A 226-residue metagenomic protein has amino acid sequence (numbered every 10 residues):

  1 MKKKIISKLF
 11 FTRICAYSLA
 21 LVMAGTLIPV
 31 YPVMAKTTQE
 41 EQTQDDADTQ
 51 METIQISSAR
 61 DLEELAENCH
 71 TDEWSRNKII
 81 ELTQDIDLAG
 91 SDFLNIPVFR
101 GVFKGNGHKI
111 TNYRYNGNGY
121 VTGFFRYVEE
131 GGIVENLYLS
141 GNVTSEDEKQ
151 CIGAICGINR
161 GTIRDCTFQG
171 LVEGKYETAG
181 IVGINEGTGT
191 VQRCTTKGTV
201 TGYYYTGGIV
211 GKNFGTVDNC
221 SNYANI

Functional and structural regions predicted by a protein language model:
M1-F10: N-terminal secretory signal peptides that target proteins for export/translocation
F10, I14-L19: Sec-dependent signal peptide hydrophobic core
L19-L27: Hydrophobic core
M34-I226: Surface-exposed repetitive/solenoidal architectures
